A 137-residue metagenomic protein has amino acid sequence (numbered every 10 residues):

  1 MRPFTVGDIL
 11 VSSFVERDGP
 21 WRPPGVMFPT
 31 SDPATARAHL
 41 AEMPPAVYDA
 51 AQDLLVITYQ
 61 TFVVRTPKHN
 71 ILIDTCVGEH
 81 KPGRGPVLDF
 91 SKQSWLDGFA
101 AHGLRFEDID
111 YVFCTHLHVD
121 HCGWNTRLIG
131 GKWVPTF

Functional and structural regions predicted by a protein language model:
M1-A100, D108-Y111: Metallo-beta-lactamase
I109-D120: Metallo-beta-lactamase
C122-K132: Metal-dependent catalytic neighborhoods of phosphoester/phosphodiester hydrolases
W133-F137: Acidic, His- and aromatic-enriched active-site or binding-groove loops in soluble protein domains that engage sugars
